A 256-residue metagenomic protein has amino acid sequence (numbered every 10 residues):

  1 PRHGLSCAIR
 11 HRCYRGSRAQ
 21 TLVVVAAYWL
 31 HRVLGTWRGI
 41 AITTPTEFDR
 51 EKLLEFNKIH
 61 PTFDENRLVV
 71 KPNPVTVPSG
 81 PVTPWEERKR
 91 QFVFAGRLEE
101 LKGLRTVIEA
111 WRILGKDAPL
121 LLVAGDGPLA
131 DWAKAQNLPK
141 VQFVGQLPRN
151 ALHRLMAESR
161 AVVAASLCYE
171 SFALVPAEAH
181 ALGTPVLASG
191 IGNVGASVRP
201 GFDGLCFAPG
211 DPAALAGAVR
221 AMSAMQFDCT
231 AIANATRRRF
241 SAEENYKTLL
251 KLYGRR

Functional and structural regions predicted by a protein language model:
P1-G80: Donor nucleotide-sugar binding/catalytic pocket of nucleotide-sugar-dependent glycosyltransferases
T43, V75, P84-K102, I108-R112 (+1 more regions): Conserved donor-binding/catalytic core segment of Leloir-type glycosyltransferases
D131-A151: Nucleotide-activated donor-binding/catalytic signature segment of Leloir-type glycosyltransferases, i.e., the conserved
A157-S171, T184: Acidic donor-binding loop of glycosyltransferase active sites
L167, T184, A188-G195, P209-G210: Short glycine-rich donor-binding/catalytic loop of glycosyltransferases that coordinates the nucleotide-sugar
A177, G190-G201, L205-C206: Short acidic/histidine- and often glycine-rich active-site loop of Leloir-type glycosyltransferases that engages
P200-G201, L205-P212, V219-Q226: Conserved acidic donor-binding segment of nucleotide-sugar-dependent glycosyltransferases
D203, F227-A242, T248: A short, well-ordered alpha-helix in the C-terminal region of glycosyltransferases
